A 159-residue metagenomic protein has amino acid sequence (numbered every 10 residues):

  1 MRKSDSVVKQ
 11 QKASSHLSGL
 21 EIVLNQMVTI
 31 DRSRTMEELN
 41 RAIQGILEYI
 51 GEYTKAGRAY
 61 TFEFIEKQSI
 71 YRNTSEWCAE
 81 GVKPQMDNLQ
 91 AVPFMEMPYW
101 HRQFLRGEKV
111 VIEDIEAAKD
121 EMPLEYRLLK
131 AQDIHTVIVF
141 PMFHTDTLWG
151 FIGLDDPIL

Functional and structural regions predicted by a protein language model:
M1-A42: Signal-transmission linkers at sensory-effector interfaces
R2-K12, K119-E121, W149, D155-L159: Regulatory loop-to-helix N-cap segments in sensory/regulatory domains that couple ligand/signal detection
V28-T35, I46-K55, T61-I65, L129-K130: Short regulatory alpha-helical segment in sensory/regulatory domains of signaling proteins that mediates
E48, Y60-E108, W149: GAF sensory/regulatory domain recognition with acknowledged cross-activation on helical regulatory dimers
K67, F143-L148, P157: Flexible loop/coil segments at beta-strand boundaries within sensory signal-transduction domains
E113-T136, D156-I158: Signal-transducing coupling segments at domain and membrane junctions
Y126, V139, F151: Short hydrophobic/aromatic beta-strand element in the GNAT-like acyltransferase core that lines or flanks the acyl-donor
H135-F143: A short, aliphatic-rich beta-strand micro-motif
